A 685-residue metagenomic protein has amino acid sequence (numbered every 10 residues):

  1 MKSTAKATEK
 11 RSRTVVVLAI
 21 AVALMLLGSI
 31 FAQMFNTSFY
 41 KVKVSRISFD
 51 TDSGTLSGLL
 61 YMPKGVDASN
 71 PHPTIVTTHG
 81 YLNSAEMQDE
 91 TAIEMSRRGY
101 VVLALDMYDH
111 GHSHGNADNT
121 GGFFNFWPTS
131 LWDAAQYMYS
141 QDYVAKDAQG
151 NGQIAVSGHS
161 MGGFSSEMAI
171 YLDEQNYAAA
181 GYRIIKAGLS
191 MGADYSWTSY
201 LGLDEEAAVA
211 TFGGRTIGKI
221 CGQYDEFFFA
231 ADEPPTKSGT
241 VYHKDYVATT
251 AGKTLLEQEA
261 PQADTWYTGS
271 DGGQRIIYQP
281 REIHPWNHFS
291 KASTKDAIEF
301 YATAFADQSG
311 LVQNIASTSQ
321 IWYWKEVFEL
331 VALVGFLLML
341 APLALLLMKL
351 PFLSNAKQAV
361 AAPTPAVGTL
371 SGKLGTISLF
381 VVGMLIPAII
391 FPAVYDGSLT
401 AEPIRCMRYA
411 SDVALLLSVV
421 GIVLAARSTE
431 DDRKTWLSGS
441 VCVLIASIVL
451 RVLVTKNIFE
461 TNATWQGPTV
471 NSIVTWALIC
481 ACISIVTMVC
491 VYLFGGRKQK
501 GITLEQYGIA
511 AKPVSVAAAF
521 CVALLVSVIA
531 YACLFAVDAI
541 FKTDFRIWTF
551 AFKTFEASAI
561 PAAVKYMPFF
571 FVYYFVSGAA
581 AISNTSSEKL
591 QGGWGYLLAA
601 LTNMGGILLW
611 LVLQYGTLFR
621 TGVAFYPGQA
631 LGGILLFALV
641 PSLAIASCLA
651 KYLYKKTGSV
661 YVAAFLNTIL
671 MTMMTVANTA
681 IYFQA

Functional and structural regions predicted by a protein language model:
M1-R11: N-terminal Lys/Arg-rich, disordered targeting/topogenic segments
E9-D50, S57-L59: An N-terminal hydrophobic leader/cap segment in hydrolases
L26, L338-L345, S418, M671 (+1 more regions): Helical transmembrane-bundle signal
L26-Q33, A341-L345, P387-A393: Alpha-helical transmembrane segments of multi-pass membrane proteins
K41-W322: Soluble extramembrane regions of membrane proteins in the secretory/endomembrane system
S319-V334: Juxtamembrane/start-of-transmembrane alpha-helix segments at the extracytoplasmic/lumenal side of membrane anchors
G335-V382: Juxtamembrane interface at the cytosolic side of transmembrane helices
S378-A685: Alpha-helical transmembrane segments of integral membrane proteins
